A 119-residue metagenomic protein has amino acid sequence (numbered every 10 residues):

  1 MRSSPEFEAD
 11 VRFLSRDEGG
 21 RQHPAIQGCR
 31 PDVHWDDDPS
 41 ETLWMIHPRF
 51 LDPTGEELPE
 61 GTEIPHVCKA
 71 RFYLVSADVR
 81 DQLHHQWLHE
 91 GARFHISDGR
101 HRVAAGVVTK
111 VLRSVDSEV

Functional and structural regions predicted by a protein language model:
M1-V119: C-terminal effector/interaction modules appended to NTPase cores
